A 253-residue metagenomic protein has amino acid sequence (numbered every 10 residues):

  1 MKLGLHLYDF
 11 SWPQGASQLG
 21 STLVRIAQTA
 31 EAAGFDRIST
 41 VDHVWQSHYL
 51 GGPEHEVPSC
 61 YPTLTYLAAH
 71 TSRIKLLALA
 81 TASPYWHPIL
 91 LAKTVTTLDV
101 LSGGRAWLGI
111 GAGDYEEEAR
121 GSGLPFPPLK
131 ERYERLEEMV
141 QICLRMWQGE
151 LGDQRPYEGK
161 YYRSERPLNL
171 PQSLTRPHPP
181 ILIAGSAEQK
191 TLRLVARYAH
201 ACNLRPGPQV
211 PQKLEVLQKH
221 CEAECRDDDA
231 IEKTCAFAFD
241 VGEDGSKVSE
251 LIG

Functional and structural regions predicted by a protein language model:
M1-G15, R73, D114-R120, K160-P179 (+1 more regions): N-terminal small/glycine-rich loop or linker at the start of catalytic domains across soluble metabolic enzymes
M1-H70, P179, G207, S246: N-terminal beta1-alpha1-beta2 module of alpha/beta enzyme domains
L3-L7, I38-T40, K75-L79, A106-I110 (+3 more regions): Hydrophobic faces of well-ordered beta-strands that scaffold small-molecule active sites in alpha/beta enzyme cores
S17-A30, L90-V95, A184-R197, D244-G253: Short, acidic/polar
L23, C60, L64, P88-L91 (+4 more regions): Aromatic/hydrophobic pocket-lining residues that form the small-molecule binding cavity in soluble enzyme cores
G34, H70-R73, S102, L194-C202: Glycine-enriched alpha-helix->loop->beta-strand junction motifs that scaffold or abut catalytic
Q46-S47, E54-V57, S83-I89, R205-K213 (+1 more regions): Acidic-and-aromatic substrate-binding clefts and catalytic sites of carbohydrate-active enzymes
Y49-G51, A78, P84-Y198, Q212-E215 (+2 more regions): Internal, glycine-rich beta/alpha segment that forms the wall or movable "lid" of small-molecule/cofactor binding
